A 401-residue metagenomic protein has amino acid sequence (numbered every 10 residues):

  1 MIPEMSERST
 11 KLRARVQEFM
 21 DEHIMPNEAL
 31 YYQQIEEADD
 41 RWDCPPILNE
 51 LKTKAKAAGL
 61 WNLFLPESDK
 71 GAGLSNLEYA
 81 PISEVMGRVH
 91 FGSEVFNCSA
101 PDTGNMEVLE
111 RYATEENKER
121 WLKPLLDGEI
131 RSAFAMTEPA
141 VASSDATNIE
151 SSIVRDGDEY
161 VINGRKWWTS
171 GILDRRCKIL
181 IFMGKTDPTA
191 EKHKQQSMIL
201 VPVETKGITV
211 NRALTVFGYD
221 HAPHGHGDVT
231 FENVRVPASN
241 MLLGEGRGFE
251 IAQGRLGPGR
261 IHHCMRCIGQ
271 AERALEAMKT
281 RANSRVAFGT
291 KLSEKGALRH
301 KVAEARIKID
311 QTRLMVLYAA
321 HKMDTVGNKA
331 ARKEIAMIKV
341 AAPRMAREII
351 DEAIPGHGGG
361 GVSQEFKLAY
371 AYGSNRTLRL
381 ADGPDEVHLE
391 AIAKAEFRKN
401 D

Functional and structural regions predicted by a protein language model:
M1-H90, C98-S99, Y112-N117, P124-E129 (+4 more regions): Alpha-helical interface subdomain recognition
G71-L74, S143, V210, N240-E245: Cytochrome P450 core scaffold surrounding the K-helix E-X-X-R motif and the conserved "meander" helix-loop region
S99-M106: Short, conserved phosphate-binding/catalytic loop or strand-edge motifs used in phosphoryl-/nucleotidyl-transfer
M106-Y112, F134-A135, T189: Flexible, glycine-rich active-site loops centered on histidine and acidic residues that chelate a metal or position
G128-T137, F182: A short, Trp-centered hydrophobic/proline-enriched beta-strand micro-motif
A140-S144, G171-R175, P188-A190, F217-G225: Short Gly/Pro-enriched turn/cap motifs at secondary-structure boundaries
N148, K206-R235: Flexible, small-/acidic-enriched active-site or ligand-binding loops
D158-E159, N163-N211: A short core secondary-structure module
